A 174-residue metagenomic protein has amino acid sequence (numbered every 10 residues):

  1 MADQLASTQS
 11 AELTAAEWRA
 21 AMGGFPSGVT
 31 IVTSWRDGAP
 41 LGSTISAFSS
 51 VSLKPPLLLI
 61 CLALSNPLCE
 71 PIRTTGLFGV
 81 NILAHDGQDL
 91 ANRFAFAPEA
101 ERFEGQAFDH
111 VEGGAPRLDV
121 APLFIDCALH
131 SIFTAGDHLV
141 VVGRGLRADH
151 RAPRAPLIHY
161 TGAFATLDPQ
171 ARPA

Functional and structural regions predicted by a protein language model:
M1-A174: Basic, polyanion-binding surface patches
